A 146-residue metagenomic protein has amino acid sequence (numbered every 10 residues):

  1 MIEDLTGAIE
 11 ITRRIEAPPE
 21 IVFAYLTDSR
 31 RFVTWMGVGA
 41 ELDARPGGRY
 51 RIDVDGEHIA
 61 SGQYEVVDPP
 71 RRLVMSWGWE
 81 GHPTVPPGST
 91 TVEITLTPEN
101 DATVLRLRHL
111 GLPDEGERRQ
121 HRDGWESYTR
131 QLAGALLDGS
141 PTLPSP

Functional and structural regions predicted by a protein language model:
M1-E10: Short acidic N-proximal helix/loop "leader" segments that mark the beginning of a domain or an inter-domain linker
D4, G111-P146: A conserved amphipathic terminal alpha-helix motif
E10-I11, A17, I21, R30-Q63 (+2 more regions): Short beta-edge strand/loop motif at the mouth of beta-sheet-based domains
P19, L26-S29, R122, T129: Short amphipathic alpha-helical/adjacent loop interface patches that line ligand and macromolecule-binding sites
V22, F32, Y50, Y64 (+4 more regions): Hydrophobic pocket/interface hotspot
Y25-L26, V67: Conserved catalytic core of Hanks-type protein kinase domains
L26, M36, W77, L136: Short, flexible helix/strand-to-coil boundary loops that buttress conserved ligand/catalytic motifs in alpha/beta
A40-P46, E57-N100, L110: Hydrophobic-ligand binding "helix-grip"
